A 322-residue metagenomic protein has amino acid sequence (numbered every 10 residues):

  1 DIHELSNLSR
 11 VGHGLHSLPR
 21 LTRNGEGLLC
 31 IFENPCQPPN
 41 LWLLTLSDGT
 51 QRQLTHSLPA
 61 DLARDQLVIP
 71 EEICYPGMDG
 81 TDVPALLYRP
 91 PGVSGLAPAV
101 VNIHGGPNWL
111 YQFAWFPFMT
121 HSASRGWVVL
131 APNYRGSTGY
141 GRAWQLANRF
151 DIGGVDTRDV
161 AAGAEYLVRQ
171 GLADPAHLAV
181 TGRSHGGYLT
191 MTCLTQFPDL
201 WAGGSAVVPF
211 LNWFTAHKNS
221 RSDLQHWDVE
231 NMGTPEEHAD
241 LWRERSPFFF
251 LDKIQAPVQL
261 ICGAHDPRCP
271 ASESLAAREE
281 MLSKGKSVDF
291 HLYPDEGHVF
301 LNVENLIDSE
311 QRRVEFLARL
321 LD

Functional and structural regions predicted by a protein language model:
D1-S17, L46-E71: Multi-bladed beta-propeller domains
H13, F32-N40, Y111, Y134-G136: A flexible loop/linker signature enriched in serine peptidases of the S9 family
R23-N24: Residue-level detector of Asp-centered blade-edge/turn motifs that repeat once per structural unit in beta-propeller
H56-H177, T181-S184, A216-H226: Cap/lid segment of the alpha/beta-hydrolase catalytic domain
P132-D322: Active-site-proximal cap/loop segments of hydrolase catalytic domains
